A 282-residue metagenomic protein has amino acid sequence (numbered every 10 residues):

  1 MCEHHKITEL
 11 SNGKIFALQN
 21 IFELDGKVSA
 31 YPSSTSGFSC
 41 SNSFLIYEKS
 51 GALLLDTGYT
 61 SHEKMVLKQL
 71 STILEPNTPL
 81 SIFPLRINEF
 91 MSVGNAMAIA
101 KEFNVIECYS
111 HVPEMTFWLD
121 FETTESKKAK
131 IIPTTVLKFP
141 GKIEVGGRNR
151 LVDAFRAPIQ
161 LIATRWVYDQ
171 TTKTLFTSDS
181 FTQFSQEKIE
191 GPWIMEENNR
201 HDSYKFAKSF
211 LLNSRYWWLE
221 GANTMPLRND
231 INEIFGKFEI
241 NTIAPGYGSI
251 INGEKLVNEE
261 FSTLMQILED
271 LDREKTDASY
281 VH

Functional and structural regions predicted by a protein language model:
M1-S50: Zn-dependent metallo-beta-lactamase
I7-L10, K101-T164, A222-N223, N229-D230: Metallo-beta-lactamase
E9-S11, I46-K49, V145-G147, V167-T171: Active-site beta-strand termini and strand-to-loop segments that position acidic
K14-N20, L54-D56, L151-R156, L175-D179: Active-site-proximal beta-strand elements of phosphoester/diester hydrolases
L24-D25, I87-V93, M115-W118, G141 (+4 more regions): Active-site environment of divalent metal-dependent phosphoester hydrolases
L55-T57, P79-N88, E107-H111, L175-D179 (+3 more regions): Active-site neighborhood of phospho(di)ester-bond hydrolases with catalytic His/Asp-centered motifs
H62-Y109: Active-site metal-binding motif and surrounding structural segment of the metallo-beta-lactamase
F184-H282: Cap/insert and terminal regions of metallo-dependent hydrolase folds
